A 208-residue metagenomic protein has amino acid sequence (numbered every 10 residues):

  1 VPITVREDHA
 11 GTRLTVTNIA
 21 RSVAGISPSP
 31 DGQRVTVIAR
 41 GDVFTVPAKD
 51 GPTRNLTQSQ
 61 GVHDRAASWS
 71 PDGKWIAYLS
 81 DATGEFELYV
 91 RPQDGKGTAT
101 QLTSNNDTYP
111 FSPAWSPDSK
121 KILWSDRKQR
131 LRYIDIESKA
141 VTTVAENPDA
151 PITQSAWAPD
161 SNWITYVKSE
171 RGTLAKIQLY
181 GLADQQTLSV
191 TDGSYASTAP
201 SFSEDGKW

Functional and structural regions predicted by a protein language model:
V1-T17: Surface-exposed loop and turn segments in beta-propeller and other repeat-based domains that flank or scaffold
D8-H9, I19, Q33-D42, P47-K49 (+10 more regions): A flexible loop/linker signature enriched in serine peptidases of the S9 family
T12, V23-A24, L102, V144 (+3 more regions): General secondary-structure edge motif
N18-S27: Signature of short aromatic-glycine-proline-rich micro-motifs recurring in repeat-based ectodomains
I26-Q33, A66-W75, S112-K121, S155-W163 (+1 more regions): Blade-terminus and WD-like Trp-Asp/Gly-His loop motifs, strongest in beta-propeller folds
